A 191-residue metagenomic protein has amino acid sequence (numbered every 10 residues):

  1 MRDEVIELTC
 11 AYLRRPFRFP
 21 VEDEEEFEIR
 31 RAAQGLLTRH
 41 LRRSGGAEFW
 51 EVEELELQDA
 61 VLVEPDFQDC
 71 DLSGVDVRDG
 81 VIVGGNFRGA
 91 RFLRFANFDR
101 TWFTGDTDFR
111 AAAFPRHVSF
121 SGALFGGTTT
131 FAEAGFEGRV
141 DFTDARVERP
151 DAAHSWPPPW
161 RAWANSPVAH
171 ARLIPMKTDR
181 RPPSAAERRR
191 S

Functional and structural regions predicted by a protein language model:
M1, V5, R18-R30, S44 (+4 more regions): Positions within the helices of HEAT/ARM-like alpha-solenoid repeats
T9-Y12, D59: Short alpha-helical scaffolding segments that buttress acidic/His motifs in well-ordered protein cores
Y12, P16, L36-S44: Residue-level signature of the C-terminal ends
A47-S191: Tandem repeat scaffolds
